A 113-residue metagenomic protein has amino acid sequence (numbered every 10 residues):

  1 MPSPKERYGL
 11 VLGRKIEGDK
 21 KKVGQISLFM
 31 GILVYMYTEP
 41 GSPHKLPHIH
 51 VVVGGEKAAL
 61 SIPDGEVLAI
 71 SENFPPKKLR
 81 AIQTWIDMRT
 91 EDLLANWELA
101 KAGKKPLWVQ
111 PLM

Functional and structural regions predicted by a protein language model:
M1-P47, V51-M113: Metal-centered catalytic cores of metalloenzymes
